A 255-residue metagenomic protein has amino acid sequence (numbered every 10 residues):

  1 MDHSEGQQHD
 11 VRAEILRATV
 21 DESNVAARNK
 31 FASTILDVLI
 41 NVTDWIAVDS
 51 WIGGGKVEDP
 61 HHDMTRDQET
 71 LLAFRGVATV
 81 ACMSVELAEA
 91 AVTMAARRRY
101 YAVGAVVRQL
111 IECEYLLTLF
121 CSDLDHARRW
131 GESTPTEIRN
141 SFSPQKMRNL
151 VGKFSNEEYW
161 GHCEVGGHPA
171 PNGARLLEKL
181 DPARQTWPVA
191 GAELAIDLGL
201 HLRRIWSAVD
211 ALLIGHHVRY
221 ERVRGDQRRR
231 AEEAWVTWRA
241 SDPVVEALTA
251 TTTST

Functional and structural regions predicted by a protein language model:
M1-M64, R129-T255: Long, charged low-complexity segments
I46-A91: Short, contiguous, well-structured surface segments enriched in hydrophobic/aromatic residues
V48, R66-G76, L116-A127, E157-C163: Phosphate-binding glycine-rich loops and adjacent basic patches that engage nucleotide phosphates, nucleic-acid
L71-C82, M94-G104, N149-E157, Q185-V189 (+1 more regions): Short, solvent-exposed segments of well-ordered alpha helices
A81-S122: Short, hydrophobic, well-ordered secondary-structure elements
Q109, L117-N140: Long, amphipathic alpha-helical coiled-coil/dimerization segments that form elongated scaffolds
